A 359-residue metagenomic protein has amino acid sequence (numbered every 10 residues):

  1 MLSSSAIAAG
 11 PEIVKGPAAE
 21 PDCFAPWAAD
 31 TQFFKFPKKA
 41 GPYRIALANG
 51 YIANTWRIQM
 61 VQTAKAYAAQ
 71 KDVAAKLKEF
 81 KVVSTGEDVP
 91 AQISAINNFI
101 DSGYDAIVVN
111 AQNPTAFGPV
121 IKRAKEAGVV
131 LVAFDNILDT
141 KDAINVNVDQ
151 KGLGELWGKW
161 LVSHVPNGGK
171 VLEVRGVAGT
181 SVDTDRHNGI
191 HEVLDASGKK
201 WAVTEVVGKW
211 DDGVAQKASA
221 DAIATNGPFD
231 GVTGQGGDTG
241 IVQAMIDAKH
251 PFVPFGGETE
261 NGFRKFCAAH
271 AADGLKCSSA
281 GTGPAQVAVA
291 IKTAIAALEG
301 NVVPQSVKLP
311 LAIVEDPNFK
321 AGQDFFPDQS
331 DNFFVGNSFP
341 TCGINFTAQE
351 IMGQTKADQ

Functional and structural regions predicted by a protein language model:
M1-S3: Bacterial N-terminal signal peptides
A6-Q359: A residue-level marker of the well-folded mature domains of exported/periplasmic proteins
